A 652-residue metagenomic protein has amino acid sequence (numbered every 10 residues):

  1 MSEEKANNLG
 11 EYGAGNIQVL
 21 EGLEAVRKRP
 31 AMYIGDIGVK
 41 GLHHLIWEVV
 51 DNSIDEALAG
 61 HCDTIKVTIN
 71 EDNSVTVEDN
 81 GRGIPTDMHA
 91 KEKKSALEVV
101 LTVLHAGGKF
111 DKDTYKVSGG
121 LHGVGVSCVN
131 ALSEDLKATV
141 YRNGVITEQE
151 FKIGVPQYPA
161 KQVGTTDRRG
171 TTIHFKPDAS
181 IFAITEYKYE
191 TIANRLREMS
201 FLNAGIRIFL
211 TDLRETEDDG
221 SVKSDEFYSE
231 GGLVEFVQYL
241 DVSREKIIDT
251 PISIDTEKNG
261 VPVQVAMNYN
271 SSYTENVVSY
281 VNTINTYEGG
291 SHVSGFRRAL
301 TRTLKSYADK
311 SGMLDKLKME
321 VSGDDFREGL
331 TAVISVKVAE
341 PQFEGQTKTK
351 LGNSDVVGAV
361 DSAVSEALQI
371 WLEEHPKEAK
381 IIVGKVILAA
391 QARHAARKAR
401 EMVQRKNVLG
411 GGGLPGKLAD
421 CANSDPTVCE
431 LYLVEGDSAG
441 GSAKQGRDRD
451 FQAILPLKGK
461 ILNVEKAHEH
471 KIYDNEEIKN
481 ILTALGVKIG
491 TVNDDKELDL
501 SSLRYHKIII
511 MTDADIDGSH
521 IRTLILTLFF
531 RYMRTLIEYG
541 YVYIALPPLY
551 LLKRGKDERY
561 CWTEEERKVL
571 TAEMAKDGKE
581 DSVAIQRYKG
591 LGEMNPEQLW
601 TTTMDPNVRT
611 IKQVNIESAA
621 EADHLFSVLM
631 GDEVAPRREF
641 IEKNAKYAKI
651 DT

Functional and structural regions predicted by a protein language model:
M1-N16, L23, W47, D55-A57 (+12 more regions): GHKL-family ATPase ATP-binding module
K28-W47: Conserved short strand/loop->alpha-helix "switch" segment adjacent to the catalytic nucleotide/phosphoryl-transfer site
G83-M88: A short glycine-centered beta->alpha linker in the GHKL/HATPase_c
H89-A90, L97: Short adenine-binding "F-helix/F-box" segment of the Bergerat
A90, E344-V357, Y560-E566, L570 (+1 more regions): Helical (often loop-to-helix) elements that flank the catalytic cores of nucleotide-handling enzymes
Q391-G410, D425-E430, G441, Q445-R447 (+2 more regions): C-terminal interaction appendages of subunits in large macromolecular complexes
